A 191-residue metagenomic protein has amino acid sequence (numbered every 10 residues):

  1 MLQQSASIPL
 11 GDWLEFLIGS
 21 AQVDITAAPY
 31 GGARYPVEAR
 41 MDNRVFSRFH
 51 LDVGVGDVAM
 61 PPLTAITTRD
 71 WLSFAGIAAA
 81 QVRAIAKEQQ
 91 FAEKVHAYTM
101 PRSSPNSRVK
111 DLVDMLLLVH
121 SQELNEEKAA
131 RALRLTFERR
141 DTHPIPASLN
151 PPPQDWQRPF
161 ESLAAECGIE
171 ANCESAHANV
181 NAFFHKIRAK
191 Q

Functional and structural regions predicted by a protein language model:
M1-Q191: Structured mid-to-C-terminal alpha-helical surface segments
